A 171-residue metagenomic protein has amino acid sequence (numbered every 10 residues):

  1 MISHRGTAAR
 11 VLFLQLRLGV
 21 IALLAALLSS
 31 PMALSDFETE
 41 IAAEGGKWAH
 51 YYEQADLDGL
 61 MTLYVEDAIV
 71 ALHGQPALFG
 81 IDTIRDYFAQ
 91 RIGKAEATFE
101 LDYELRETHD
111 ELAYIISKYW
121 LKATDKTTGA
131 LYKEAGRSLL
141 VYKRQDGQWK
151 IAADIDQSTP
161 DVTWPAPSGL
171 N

Functional and structural regions predicted by a protein language model:
M1-L14: N-terminal secretory signal peptides that target proteins for export/translocation
L16, L24-E66, P165-N171: Short, low-complexity N-terminal intrinsically disordered segments enriched in polar/charged residues
E38-G46, L57-E111, K118, A130-Y132: A solvent-exposed, acidic/Ser-Thr-rich amphipathic alpha-helical stretch
E53, L121-D125, Y142, T159: Beta-strand elements of well-folded, non-transmembrane domains
L60, T127-L131, D161-P167: A short acidic/glycine-rich loop-to-helix N-cap element
R106-A113, Y142-Q148: A short, structured loop/turn motif at beta-sheet edges
A135-P165: Short beta-strand edge/turn micro-motifs at domain boundaries
